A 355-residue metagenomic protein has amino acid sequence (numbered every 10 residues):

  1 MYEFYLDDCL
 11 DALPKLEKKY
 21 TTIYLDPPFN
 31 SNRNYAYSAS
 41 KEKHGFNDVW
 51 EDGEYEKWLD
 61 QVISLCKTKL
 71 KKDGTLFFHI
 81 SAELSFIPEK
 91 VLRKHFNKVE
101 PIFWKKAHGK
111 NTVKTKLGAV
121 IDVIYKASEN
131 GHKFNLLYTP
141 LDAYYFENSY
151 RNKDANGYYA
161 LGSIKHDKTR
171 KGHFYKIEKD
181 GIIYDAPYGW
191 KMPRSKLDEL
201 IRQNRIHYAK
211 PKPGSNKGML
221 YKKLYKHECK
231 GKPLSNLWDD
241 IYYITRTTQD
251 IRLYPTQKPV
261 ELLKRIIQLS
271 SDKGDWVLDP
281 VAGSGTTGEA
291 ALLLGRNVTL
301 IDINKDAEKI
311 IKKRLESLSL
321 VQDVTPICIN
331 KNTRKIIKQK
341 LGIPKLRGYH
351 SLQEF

Functional and structural regions predicted by a protein language model:
M1-I310, E354-F355: Core catalytic lobe of class I
D306-F355: PRPP-dependent phosphoribosyltransferase catalytic core
